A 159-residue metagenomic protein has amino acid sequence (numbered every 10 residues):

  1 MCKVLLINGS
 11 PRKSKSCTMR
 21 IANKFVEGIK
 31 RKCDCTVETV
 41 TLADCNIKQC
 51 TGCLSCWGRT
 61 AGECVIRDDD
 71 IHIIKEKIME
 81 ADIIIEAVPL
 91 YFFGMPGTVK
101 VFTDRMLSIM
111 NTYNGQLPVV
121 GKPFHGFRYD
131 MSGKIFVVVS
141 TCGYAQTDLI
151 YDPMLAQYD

Functional and structural regions predicted by a protein language model:
M1-N114: N-terminal beta1-alpha1-beta2 submodule of the flavodoxin-like/Rossmannoid cofactor-binding fold
N111-D159: Short, glycine-/small-residue-rich phosphate/pyrophosphate-handling segment
